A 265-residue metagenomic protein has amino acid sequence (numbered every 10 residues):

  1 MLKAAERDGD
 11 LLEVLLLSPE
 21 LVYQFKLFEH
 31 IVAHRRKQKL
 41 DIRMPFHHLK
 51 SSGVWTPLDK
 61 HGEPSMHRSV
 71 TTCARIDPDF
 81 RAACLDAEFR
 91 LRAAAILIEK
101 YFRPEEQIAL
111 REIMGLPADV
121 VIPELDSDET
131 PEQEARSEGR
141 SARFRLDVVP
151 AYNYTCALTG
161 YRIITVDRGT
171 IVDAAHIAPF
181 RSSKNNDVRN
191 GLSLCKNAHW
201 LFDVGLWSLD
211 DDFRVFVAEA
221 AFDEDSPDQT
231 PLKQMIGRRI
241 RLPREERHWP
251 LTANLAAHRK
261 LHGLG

Functional and structural regions predicted by a protein language model:
L2-E129, S137-G139, D212-P227, P231-R241 (+1 more regions): Mixed-charge, low-complexity interaction segments
A4-D8, R162, N197: Active-site catalytic microenvironments for nucleophilic, acid-base chemistry
A4-D8, T155, F202: Generic hydrophobic alpha-helical segments
P45, D147, L206: Short, surface-exposed charged micro-motifs
L97-K100, E106-I164, I177-R189, W249: Short, charged surface segments at domain edges that flank catalytic/cofactor-binding sites
G139, I164, R168-G265: A detector for short metal-coordination/catalytic motifs
